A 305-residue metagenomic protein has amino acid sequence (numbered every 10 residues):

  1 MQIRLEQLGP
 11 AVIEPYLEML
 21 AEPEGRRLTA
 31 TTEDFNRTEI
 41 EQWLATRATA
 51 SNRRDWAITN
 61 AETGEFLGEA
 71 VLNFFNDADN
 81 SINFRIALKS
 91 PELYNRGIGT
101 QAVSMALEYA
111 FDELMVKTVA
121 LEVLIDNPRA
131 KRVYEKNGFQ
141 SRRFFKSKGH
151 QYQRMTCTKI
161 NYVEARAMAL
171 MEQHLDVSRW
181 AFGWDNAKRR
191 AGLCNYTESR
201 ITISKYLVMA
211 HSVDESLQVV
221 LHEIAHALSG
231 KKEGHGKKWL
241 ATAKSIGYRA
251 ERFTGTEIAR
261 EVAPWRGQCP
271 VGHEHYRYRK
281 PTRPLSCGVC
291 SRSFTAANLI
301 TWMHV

Functional and structural regions predicted by a protein language model:
M1-L44: A short, well-structured alpha-helix characteristic of acyl/acetyltransferase catalytic modules
E33-E92, Y109: Acetyl-CoA-dependent GNAT
T59, R85-I98, L124, I203 (+1 more regions): A short, internal acetyl-CoA/4′-phosphopantetheine-binding micro-motif in the GNAT/acyltransferase core
L93, G97-A106, S216: Conserved acetyl-CoA pyrophosphate-binding loop and the N-cap/start of the following alpha-helix in GNAT-like
T100, I125-R143, Y248, R252-F253: Conserved active-site alpha-helix within GNAT-family acetyltransferase domains
D112-E122: Conserved GNAT acetyl-CoA-binding A-motif
A120-V123, E135-M155: Conserved catalytic-core motifs of GNAT/GCN5-like acyltransferases
K159-Q218, A227-V305: Active-site-proximal or metal-binding-adjacent scaffold patches in catalytic folds
